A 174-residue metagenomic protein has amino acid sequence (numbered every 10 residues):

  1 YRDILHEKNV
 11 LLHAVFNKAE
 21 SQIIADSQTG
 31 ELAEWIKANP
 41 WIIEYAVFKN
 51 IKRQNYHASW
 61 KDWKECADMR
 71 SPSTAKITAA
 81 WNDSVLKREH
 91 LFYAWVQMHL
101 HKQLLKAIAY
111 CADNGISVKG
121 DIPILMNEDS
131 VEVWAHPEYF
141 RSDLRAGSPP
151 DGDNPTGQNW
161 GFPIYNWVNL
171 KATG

Functional and structural regions predicted by a protein language model:
Y1-Q97, H101, M126-G174: Alpha-amylase-like alpha-glycosidases and glucanotransferases acting on alpha-linked glucans and related
A67-D68, A112-N114: Acidic, mature catalytic/reactive cores of soluble proteins
Q97-D113: Active-site neighborhood of glycoside hydrolase catalytic domains
V118-G120: Hydrophobic faces of well-ordered beta-strands that scaffold small-molecule active sites in alpha/beta enzyme cores
P123: Anionic group-transfer/hydrolysis microenvironments
